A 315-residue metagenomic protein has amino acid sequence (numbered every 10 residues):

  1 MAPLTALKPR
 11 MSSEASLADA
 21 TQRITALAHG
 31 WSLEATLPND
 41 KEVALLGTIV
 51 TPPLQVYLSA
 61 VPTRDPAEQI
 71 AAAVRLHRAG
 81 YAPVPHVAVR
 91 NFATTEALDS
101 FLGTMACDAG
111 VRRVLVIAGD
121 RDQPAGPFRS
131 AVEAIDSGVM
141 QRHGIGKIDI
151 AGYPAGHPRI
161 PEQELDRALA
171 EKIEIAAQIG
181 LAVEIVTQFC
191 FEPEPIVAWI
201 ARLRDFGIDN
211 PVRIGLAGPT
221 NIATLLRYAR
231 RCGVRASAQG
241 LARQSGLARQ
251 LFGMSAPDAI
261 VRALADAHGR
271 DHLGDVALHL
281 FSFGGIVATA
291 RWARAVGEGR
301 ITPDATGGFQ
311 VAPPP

Functional and structural regions predicted by a protein language model:
A2-L169, E174, G285, A295: Active-site beta->alpha loop and helix N-cap motifs at the rims of alpha/beta catalytic domains
A35, V61, R90, P161 (+5 more regions): Glycine- and other small-residue-rich loops at beta-strand/loop junctions that grip anionic moieties
A35-N39, I117, S130-P154, A168-E174 (+3 more regions): Active-site pocket-lining/capping segments in soluble small-molecule metabolic enzymes
V50-L54, G80-Y81, A109-R112, G144-I145 (+5 more regions): Glycine-enriched alpha-helix->loop->beta-strand junction motifs that scaffold or abut catalytic
E68-Q69, E96-L98, P195-I200, L225-L226 (+1 more regions): A short acidic (Asp/Glu
G126-P127, I160-E162, V197-A198, A223-R231 (+1 more regions): Short, well-ordered secondary-structure micro-motifs
Q163-Q178, A182-I200, R204: Hydrophobic, aromatic-enriched interface-forming segments
D275-R291: Charge-patterned, long linear interaction tracts outside catalytic cores
